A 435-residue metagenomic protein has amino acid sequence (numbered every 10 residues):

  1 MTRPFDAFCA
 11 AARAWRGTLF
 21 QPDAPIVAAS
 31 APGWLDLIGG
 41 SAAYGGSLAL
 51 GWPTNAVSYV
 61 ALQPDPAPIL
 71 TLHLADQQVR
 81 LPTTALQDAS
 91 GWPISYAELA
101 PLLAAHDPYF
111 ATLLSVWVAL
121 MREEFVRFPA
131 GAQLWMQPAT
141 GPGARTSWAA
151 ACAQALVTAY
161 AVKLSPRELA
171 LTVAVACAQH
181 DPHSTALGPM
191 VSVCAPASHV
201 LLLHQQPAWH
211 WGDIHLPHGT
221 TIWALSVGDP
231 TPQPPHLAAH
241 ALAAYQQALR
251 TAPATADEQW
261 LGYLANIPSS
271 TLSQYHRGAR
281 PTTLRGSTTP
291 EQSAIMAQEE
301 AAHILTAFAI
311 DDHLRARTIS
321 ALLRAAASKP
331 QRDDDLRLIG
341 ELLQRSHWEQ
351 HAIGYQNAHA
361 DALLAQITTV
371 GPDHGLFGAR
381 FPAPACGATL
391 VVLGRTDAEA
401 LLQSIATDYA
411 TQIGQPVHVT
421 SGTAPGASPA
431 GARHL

Functional and structural regions predicted by a protein language model:
M1-W34, Y59-A111, L202-R380, V391-L435: C-terminal nucleotide
A7-W15, V116, S147-A159: Stable alpha-helical structural segments in soluble proteins, enriched in small hydrophobic residues
L35-A43, W135-A151, G375-V391: Glycine/serine-rich anion-binding loops at beta->alpha junctions that coordinate negatively charged ligand groups
G46-P53, A241-L242: Short Gly/aromatic-enriched secondary-structure transition segments
I94-L99, V118-G141: Glycine- and acidic-rich phosphate- and metal-coordinating loops
R122-G131, L156-T172, R395-I413: Phosphate-handling active-site elements
P129-P138, L164-C177, L338-L342, F381 (+1 more regions): Beta-strand segments within the central parallel beta-sheet cores of soluble alpha/beta enzyme folds
P142-L225: Fold-level recognition of mixed alpha/beta catalytic cores in primary-metabolism enzymes, strongest
